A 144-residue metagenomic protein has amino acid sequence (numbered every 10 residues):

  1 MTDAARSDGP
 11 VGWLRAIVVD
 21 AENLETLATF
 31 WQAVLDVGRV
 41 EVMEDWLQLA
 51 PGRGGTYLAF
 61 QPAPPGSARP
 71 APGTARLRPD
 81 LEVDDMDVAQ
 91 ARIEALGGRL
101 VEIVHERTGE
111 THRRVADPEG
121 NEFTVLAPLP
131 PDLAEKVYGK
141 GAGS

Functional and structural regions predicted by a protein language model:
T2-L14, L35-L81, Q90-A116, P128-S144: Vicinal oxygen chelate
V18-D20, D80-D84: Short hydrophobic/aromatic beta-strand micro-patches that form the beta-sheet surface supporting nucleotide- or nucleic
A21-N23, R107: Conserved beta-strand-loop-alpha-helix junction that forms the acyl-donor binding cleft
L24, M86-D87: Residues at or immediately preceding the N-termini of alpha-helices
L27-Q32, I93, G120: Conserved active-site tyrosine of GNAT-family acetyltransferases
V83, G120-N121: Enrichment for repetitive, rod-forming helical segments
T124-V125: Short glycine-/small-residue motifs
